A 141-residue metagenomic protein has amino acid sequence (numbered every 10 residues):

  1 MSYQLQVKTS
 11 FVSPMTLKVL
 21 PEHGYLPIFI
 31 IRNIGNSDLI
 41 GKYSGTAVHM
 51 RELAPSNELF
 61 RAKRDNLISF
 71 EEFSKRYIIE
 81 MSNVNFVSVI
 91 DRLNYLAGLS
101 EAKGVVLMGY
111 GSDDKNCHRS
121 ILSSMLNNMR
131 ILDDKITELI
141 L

Functional and structural regions predicted by a protein language model:
S2-L141: Residues lining hydrophobic/aromatic ligand-binding pockets adjacent to catalytic sites
